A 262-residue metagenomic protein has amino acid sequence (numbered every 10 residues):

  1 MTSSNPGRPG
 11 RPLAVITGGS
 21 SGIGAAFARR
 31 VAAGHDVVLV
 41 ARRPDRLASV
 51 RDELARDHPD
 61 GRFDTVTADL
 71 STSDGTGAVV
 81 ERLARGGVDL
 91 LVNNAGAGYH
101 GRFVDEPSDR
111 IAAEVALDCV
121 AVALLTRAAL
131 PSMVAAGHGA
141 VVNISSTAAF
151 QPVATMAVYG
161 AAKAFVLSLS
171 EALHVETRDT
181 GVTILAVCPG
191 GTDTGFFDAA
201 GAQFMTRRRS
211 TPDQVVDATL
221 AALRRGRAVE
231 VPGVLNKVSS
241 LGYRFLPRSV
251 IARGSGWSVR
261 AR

Functional and structural regions predicted by a protein language model:
G18-S21: Conserved glycine-rich cofactor-binding loop
G34-S49: Conserved glycine-rich Rossmann-like NAD(P)H-binding loop of the short-chain dehydrogenase/reductase
N94-Y99: Conserved NAD(P)H cofactor-binding loop of Rossmann-fold oxidoreductase domains
R102-A113: Substrate-binding pocket helix/loop in short-chain dehydrogenase/reductase
T126, A162: Active-site helix of classical SDR
S146: Residue(s) in the substrate-gating loop at a strand-loop-helix junction that position the organic substrate next
A186, A202-S240: C-terminal helical subdomain
